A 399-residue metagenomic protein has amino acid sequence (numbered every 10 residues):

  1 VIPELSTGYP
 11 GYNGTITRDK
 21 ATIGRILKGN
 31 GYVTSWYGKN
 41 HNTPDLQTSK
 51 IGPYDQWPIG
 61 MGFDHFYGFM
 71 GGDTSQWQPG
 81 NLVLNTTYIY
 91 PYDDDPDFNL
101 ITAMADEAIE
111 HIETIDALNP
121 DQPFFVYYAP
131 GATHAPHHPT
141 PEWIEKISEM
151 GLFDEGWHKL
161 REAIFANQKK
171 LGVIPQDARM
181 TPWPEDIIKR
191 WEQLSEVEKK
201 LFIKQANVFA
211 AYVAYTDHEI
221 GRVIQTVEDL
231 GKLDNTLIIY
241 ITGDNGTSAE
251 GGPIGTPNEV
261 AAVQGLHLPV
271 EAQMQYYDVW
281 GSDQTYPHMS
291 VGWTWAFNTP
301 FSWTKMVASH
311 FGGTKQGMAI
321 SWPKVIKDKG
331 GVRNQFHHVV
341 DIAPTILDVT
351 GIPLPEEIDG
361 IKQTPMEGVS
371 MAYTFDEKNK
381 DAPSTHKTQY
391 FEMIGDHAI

Functional and structural regions predicted by a protein language model:
V1-I399: Formylglycine-dependent sulfatase
